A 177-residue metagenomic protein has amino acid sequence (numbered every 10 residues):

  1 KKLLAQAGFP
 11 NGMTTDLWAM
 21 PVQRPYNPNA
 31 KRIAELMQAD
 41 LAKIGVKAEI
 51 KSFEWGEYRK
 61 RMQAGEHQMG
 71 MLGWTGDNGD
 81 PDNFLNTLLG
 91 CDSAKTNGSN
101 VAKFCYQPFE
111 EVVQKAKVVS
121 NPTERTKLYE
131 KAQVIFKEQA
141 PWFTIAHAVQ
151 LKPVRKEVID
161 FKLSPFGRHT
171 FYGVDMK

Functional and structural regions predicted by a protein language model:
K1-Q6, R24-R32: Structural transition elements
G8-P10: Glycine-rich phosphate/diphosphate-binding loops that line cofactor/substrate pockets in enzymes
G12-R24, E49, Q68-M69: Short, well-ordered beta-strand elements
P21, P28-Q38, K43, F53-K177: Detector for C-terminal structural segments
V46: Short phosphate-binding/catalytic loops that engage adenosine nucleotides
